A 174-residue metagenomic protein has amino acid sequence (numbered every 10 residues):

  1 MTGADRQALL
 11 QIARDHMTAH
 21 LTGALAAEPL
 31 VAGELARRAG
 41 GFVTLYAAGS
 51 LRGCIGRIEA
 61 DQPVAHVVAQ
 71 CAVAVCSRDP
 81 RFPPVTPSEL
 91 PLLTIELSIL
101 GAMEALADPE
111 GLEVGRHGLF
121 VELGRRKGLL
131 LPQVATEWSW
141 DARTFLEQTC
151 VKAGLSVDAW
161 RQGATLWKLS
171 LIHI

Functional and structural regions predicted by a protein language model:
M1, R6, L119-F120, R126-S170: Charged substrate- and nucleic-acid-binding regions of tRNA-handling and nucleotidyl-transfer enzymes, centered on
G3-Q7, S77-R125: Cysteine/selenocysteine-centered motifs that mediate thiol-based redox chemistry or coordinate metal-sulfur cofactors
D5-A39: Short, basic/aromatic recognition patches
G23-L30, F82-L92, V157-A164: Flexible, glycine/charged-enriched surface loops at secondary-structure junctions
L35-C54: Extended hydrophobic
A48-R52, D61-P63, L100-A105: Short, charged/polar surface micro-motifs in flexible loops or helix N-caps
I58-C76: A short, polar/charged loop-to-alpha-helix boundary motif
I172-I174: Conserved small/polar residues in nucleotide/adenosyl-binding loops
